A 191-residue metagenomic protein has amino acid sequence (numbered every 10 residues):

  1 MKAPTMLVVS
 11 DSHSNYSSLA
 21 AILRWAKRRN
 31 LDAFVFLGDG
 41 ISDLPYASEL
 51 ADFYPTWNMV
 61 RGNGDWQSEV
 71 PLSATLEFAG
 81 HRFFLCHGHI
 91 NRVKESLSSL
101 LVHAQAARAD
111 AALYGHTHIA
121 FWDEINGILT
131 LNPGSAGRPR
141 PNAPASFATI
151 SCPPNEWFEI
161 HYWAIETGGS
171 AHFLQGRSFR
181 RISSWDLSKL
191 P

Functional and structural regions predicted by a protein language model:
K2-F78: Core catalytic region of metal-dependent phosphoesterases/phosphodiesterases, especially metallo-beta-lactamase-like
T5-H13, R82-H89, L129-G134, Y162: Active-site-proximal beta-strand elements of phosphoester/diester hydrolases
S14, S18-W25, L85, R92-A104: Pre-active-site segment of Zn-dependent metallo-hydrolases
Y46-S48, V70-S73, E95-S96, E124-I125 (+2 more regions): Short, well-ordered secondary-structure micro-motifs
A47, L76, L85-H87, A104 (+1 more regions): Generic structural signal for conserved hydrophobic packing positions in ordered secondary structure
N58, H89, V93-E159: Conserved beta-sheet core of the metallophosphoesterase superfamily
A79-G80, N126: Short strand-coil-strand connectors
I119-L129, P153-P191: A short C-terminal boundary segment appended to hydrolase-like catalytic domains
